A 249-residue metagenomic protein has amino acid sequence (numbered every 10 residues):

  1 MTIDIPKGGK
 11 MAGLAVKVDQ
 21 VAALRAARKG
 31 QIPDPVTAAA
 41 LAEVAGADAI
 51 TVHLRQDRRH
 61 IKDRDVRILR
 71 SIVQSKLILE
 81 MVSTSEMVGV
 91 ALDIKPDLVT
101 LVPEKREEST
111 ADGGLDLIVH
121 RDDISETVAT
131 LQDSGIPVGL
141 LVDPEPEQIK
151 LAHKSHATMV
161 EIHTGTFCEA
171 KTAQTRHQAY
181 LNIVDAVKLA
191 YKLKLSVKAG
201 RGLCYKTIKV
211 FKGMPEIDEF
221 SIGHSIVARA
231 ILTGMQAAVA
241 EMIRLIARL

Functional and structural regions predicted by a protein language model:
T2-P96, L151, Q178: Conserved N-terminal beta1-alpha1 strand-loop-helix module at the mouth
A12-V18, I50-V52, L77-L79, V99-L101 (+4 more regions): Hydrophobic faces of well-ordered beta-strands that scaffold small-molecule active sites in alpha/beta enzyme cores
K17-P35, K76-S83, T110-I118, Q132-P144 (+2 more regions): Active-site mouth loops of central-metabolism enzymes
H53, T100-E108, T158-K171, E216-M235: Glycine-rich phosphate-binding active-site loops on the catalytic face of alpha/beta enzymes
L54-T130, E147-Q148, I162-H163, I183-L189: N-terminal active-site wall of soluble small-molecule enzyme domains
R70, G113, T172-R176, R229-L249: C-terminal helical cap(s) of enzyme catalytic domains, especially alpha/beta-barrels
S85-I94, E145-S155, A199, L203-I217: Catalytic cores of alpha/beta
P137-L189, L193: Histidine/lysine/aspartate-rich catalytic loop segments that bind and position anionic ligands
